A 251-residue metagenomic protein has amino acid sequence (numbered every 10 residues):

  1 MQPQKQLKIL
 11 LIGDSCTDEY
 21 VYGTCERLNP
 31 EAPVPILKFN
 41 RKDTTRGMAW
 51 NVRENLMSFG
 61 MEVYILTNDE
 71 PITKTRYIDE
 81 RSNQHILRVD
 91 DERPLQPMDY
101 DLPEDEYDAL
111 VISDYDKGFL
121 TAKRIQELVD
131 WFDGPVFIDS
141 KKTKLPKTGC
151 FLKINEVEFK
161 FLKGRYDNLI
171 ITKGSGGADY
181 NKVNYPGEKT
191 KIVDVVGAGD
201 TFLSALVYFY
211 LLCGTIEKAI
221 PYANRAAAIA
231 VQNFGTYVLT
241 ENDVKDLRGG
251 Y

Functional and structural regions predicted by a protein language model:
M1-K5: A short acidic-Thr-Gly-centered motif at the start of a beta-strand
Q6-I9, T17-I112, A122, V238-Y251: Conserved N-terminal subdomain of the carbohydrate kinase-like
I9-L11, V136, L152, L169: Residue-level marker for buried hydrophobic side chains located in beta-strands that build the well-ordered beta-sheet
G13, M57, T67, S140 (+1 more regions): Short beta-strand/turn micro-motifs composed of small residues that flank or help shape donor/cofactor-binding pockets
D14-S15, Y115, T201: Active-site metal-binding loops of divalent metal-dependent hydrolases
E26-L28, A32, Y77-L95, A109-K163 (+1 more regions): Conserved beta-alpha-beta core of the PfkB/ribokinase-like small-molecule kinase fold
R41-T44, M48, D116-L120, F151 (+3 more regions): Catalytic cores of large soluble enzymes that bind and process phosphate-bearing ligands
K123-P135, K141-T148, F161-Y251: Conserved phosphate-binding/catalytic region of the ribokinase-like
